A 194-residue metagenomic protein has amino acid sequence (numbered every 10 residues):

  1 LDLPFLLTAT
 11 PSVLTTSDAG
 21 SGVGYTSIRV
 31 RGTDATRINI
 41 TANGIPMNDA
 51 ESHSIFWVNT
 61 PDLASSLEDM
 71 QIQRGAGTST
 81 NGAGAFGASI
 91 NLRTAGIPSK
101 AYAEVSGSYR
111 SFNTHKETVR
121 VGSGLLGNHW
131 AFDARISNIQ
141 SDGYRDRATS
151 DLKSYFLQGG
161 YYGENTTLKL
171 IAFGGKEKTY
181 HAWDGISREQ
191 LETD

Functional and structural regions predicted by a protein language model:
P4-P46, D62, E68: Extracytoplasmic beta-strand/coil segments of soluble accessory domains associated with Gram-negative outer-membrane
S17, G77-N81, G107-Y109, Y144-D146: Outer-membrane beta-barrel domain signature
S27, W57, D69, S89 (+3 more regions): Membrane-embedded beta-strand positions in outer-membrane beta-barrel channels/transporters
P46-R74, R93: Short acidic/polar hinge/loop motifs at secondary-structure boundaries that mediate gating or recognition
S52-H53, I72-R74, A101-E104, N138-D142 (+2 more regions): Extracytoplasmic loops and strand-loop junctions of Gram-negative outer membrane beta-barrel proteins
L67-I72, A88, T94-Y109, H129-I136: Transmembrane beta-strand segments of Gram-negative outer membrane beta-barrel proteins
Y109-Q140, R145-D184: Transmembrane beta-barrel wall of Gram-negative outer-membrane proteins
A182-D194: Solvent-exposed loop segments that connect transmembrane elements
